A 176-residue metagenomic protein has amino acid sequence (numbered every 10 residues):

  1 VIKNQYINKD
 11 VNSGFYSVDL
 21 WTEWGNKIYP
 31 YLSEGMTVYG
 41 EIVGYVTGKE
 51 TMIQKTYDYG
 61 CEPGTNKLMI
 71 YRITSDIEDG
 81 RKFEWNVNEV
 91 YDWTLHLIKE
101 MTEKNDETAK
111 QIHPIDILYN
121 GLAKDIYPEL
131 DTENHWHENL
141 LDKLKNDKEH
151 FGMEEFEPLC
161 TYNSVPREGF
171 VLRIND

Functional and structural regions predicted by a protein language model:
V1-D176: Core nucleotide-handling region used for phosphoryl-transfer chemistry
